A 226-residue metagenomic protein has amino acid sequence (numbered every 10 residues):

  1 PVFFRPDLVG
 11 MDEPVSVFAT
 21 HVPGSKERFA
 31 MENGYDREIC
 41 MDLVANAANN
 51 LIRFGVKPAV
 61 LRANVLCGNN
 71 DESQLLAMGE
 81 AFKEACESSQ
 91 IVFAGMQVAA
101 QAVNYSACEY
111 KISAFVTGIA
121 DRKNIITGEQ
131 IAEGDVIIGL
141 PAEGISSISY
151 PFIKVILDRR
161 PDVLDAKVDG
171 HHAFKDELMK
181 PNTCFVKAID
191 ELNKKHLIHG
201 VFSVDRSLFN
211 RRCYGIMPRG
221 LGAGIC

Functional and structural regions predicted by a protein language model:
P1-E143, G224: Glycine-rich phosphate/pyrophosphate-binding loop regions near the starts of catalytic domains
M31-G34, Q130-A132, I153-D158, C213-G222: Short, solvent-exposed amphipathic alpha-helical segments in soluble enzyme and RNA/protein-processing domains
G34-M41, H172-C184: Active-site pocket-shaping loop/turn-to-helix segments
G68, I145, D205-F209: Gly/Ser/Thr-rich loops at beta-strand to alpha-helix junctions that form or flank small-molecule/cofactor-binding
S73-V92, Y105-Y110, G170-K175, V186-C226: Glycine-/charge-enriched secondary-structure boundary and capping motifs
K111, N124-K175: Short, acidic (Asp/Glu-rich) active-site segment that either coordinates a divalent metal cofactor
E129, I138-A142, E177-P181, F202-D205 (+1 more regions): Glycine- and other small-residue-rich loops at beta-strand/loop junctions that grip anionic moieties
